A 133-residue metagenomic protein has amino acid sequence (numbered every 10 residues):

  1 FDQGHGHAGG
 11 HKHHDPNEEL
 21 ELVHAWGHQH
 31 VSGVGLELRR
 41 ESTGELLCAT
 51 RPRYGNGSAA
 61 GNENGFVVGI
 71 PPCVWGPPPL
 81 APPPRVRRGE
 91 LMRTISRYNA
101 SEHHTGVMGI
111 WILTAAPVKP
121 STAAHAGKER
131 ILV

Functional and structural regions predicted by a protein language model:
F1-V133: Beta-strand-centric surfaces of beta-sandwich/beta-rich domains
